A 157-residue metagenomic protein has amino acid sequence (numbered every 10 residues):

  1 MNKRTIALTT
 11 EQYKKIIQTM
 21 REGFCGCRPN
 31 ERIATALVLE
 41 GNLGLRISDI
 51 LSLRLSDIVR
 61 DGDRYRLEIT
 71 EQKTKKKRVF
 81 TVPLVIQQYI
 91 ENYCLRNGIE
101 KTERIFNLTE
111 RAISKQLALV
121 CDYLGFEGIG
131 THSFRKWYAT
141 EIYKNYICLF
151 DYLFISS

Functional and structural regions predicted by a protein language model:
R4-I6, Q72-E91, E100-L119: C-terminal catalytic core of Y-nucleophile DNA break-rejoin enzymes
T10-L43: Basic, Lys/Arg- and aromatic-enriched nucleic-acid-binding interface segment
M20-R28, K101, K115-D151: Short, basic (Lys/Arg/His-rich) helix/loop patches that form interaction surfaces in the mid-to-C-terminal regions
R32-I33, V82, T109, I113 (+2 more regions): Hydrophobic (often cysteine-bearing) scaffold residues that line and stabilize catalytic clefts of nucleotide/cofactor
A36, S48-L53, Y152: Alpha-helix N-cap/helix-start motif at helix boundaries, enriched for small hydrophobics
L43, S52-Q87: Conserved tyrosine-mediated DNA breakage-rejoining catalytic core shared by Y-recombinases
D57-G62, C148-S157: Short, polar N-cap/turn motifs at the start of nucleic acid-interacting alpha helices
C94-N97, G128: Charged, surface-exposed interaction regions in soluble eukaryotic proteins
